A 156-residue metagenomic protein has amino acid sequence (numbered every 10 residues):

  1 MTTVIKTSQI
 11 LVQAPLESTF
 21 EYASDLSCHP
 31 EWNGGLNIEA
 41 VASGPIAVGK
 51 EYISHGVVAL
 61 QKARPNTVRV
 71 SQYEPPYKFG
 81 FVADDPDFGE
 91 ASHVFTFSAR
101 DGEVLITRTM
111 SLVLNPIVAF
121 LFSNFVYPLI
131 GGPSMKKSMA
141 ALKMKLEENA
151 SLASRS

Functional and structural regions predicted by a protein language model:
M1-S43, A47-V48, A141, S156: Hydrophobic ligand-binding cavity/cleft-lining segments
V4, A14, H55, V82 (+1 more regions): Residue-level detector of alpha-helix boundaries and kinks
I5-T7, A63-T67, G89-V94: Short, surface-exposed coil-to-beta transition loops
Q9-L11, R69, T96, S111: Generic structural detector for well-ordered beta-strands
A40-P86, R100, L105, K137-S156: Glycine-rich portal/gate segments that line the openings of hydrophobic small-molecule binding cavities
V82-K136, A153-R155: Beta-strand/loop substructures that line and gate deep hydrophobic ligand-binding cavities in soluble
